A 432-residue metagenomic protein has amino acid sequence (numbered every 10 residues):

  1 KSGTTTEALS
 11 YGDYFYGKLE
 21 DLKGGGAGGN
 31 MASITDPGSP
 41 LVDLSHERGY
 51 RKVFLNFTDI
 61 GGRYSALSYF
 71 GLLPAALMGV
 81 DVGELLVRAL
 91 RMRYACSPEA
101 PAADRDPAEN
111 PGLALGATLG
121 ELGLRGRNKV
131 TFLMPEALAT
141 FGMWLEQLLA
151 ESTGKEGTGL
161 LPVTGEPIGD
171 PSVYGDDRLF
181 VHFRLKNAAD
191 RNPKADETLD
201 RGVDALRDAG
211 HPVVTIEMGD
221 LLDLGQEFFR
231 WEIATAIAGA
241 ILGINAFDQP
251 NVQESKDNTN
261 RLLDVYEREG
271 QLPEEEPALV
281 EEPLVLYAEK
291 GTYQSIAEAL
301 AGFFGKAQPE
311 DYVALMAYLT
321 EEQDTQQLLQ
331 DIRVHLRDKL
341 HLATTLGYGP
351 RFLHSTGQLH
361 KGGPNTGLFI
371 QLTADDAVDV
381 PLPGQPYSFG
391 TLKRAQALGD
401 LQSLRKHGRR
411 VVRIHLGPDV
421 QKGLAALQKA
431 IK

Functional and structural regions predicted by a protein language model:
K1-L19: Well-ordered mid-protein domain cores that form the structural environment of catalytic cofactors
K1-T5, P37, K186-A188, D375-D376: Short glycine-rich anion-binding loops that position phosphate/pyrophosphate groups of nucleotides and phosphorylated
K18-F180, K186, P193, D223-L342: Active-site phosphate/pyrophosphate-binding segments
L161-L224, L329-R333, L342-G347, F369-T373 (+2 more regions): Helicase-primase coupling helices
T164-E166, L353-G357: Flexible, glycine/threonine-enriched loop-and-boundary segments that flank and lead into catalytic domains of large
R191-E197, Y312-H354, K361, V378-Q396 (+1 more regions): Extended C-terminal subregions enriched in glycine
H211, L221, A236, A240-Q249 (+2 more regions): Ligand-binding clefts of soluble mixed alpha/beta catalytic domains
D248, Q253, R268-E274, F303-L315 (+3 more regions): C-terminal amphipathic alpha-helical interaction region
